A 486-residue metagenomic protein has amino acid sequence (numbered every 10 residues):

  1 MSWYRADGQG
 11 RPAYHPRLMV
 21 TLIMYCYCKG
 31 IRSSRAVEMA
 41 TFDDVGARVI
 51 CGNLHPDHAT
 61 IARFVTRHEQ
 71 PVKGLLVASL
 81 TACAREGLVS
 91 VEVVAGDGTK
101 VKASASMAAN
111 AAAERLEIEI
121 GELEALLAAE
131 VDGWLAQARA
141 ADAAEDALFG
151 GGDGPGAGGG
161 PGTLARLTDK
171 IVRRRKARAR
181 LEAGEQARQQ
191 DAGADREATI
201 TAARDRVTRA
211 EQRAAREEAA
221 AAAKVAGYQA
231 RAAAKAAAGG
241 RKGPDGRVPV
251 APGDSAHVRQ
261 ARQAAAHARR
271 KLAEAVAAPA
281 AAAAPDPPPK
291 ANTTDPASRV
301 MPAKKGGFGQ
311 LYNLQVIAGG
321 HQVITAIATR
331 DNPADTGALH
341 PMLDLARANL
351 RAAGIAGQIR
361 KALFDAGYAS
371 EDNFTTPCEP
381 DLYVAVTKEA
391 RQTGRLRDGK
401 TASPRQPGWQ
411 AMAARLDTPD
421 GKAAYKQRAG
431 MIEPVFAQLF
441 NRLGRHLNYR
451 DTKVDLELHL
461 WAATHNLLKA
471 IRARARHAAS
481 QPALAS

Functional and structural regions predicted by a protein language model:
M1, C28-I31, D43-I50: Short helix-loop boundary/capping segments at the starts of domains
M1-M24, K29: Basic, short loop/linker segments at the boundary and entry of helix-turn-helix/winged-helix-like folds
R11, R48-G52, S79-T81: Catalytic micro-motifs at enzyme active sites that drive phosphoryl/nucleotidyl and oxygen chemistry
I23, I31-D43, L54-S486: Anion-binding and metal-coordination hotspots
